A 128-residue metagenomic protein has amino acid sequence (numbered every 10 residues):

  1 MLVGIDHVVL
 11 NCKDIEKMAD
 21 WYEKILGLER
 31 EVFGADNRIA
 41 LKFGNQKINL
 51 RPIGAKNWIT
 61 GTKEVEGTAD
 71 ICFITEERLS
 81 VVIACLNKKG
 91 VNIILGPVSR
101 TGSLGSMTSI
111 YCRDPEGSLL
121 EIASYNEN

Functional and structural regions predicted by a protein language model:
M1-G4, L28-E76, I83-R113, Y125-N128: Vicinal oxygen chelate
C12-D14: Conserved beta-strand-loop-alpha-helix junction that forms the acyl-donor binding cleft
K17-A19, R78-I83: Short, conserved charged micro-motifs
M18-I25, L86, G117: Conserved active-site tyrosine of GNAT-family acetyltransferases
L119-I122: Short glycine-/small-residue motifs
